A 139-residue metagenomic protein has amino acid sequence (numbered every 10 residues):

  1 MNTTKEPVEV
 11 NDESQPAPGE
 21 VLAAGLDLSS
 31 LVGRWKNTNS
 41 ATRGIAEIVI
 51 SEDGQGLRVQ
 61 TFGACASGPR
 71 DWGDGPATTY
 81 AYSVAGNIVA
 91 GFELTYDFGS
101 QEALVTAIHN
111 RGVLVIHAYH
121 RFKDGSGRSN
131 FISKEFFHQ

Functional and structural regions predicted by a protein language model:
M1-A41, R58, F62-C65, R111-Q139: Amphipathic/hydrophobic helical signal segments and adjacent flexible N-terminal regions that mediate secretion
S29, K36-A103: Central antiparallel beta-sheet cores of small beta-barrel/beta-sandwich binding domains
L104-I108: Exposed beta-sheet edge/beta-hairpin loop segments within beta-rich domains
